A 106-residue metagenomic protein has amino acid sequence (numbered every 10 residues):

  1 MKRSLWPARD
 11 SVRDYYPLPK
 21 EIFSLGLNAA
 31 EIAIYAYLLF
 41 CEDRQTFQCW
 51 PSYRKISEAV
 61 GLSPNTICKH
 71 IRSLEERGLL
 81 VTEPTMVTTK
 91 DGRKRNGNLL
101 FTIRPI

Functional and structural regions predicted by a protein language model:
M1-T66, R72, K94: Short recognition helix of helix-turn-helix/winged-helix DNA-binding domains
N65-I106: Winged-helix/helix-turn-helix nucleic-acid-interaction surface
